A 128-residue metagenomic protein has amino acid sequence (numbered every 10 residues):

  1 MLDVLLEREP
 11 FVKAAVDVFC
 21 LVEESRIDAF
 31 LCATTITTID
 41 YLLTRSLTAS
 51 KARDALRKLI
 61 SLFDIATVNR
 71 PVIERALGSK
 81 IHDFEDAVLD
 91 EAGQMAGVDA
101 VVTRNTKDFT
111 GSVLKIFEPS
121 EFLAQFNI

Functional and structural regions predicted by a protein language model:
M1, I36, I73, F109 (+1 more regions): A generic structural signal for short hydrophobic patches within well-formed alpha-helices
M1-L31, T44-K51, S120-I128: Short, well-structured N-terminal submotif of metal-dependent ribonuclease cores
L5-L6, L43, K80, V113: Short, flexible helix/strand-to-coil boundary loops that buttress conserved ligand/catalytic motifs in alpha/beta
K13, S61-T106: Active-site neighborhoods of divalent-metal-dependent phosphate/nucleic-acid chemistry enzymes
V16-F19, L56, L89-D90: Short amphipathic alpha-helical segments and helix-helix/interface helices
C32-T35, D40, T44-I60: Glycine/small-residue-rich phosphate/adenosyl-binding loop
Q94-I128: Acidic, PIN/NYN-like endoribonuclease modules and their adjacent C-terminal/linker elements
